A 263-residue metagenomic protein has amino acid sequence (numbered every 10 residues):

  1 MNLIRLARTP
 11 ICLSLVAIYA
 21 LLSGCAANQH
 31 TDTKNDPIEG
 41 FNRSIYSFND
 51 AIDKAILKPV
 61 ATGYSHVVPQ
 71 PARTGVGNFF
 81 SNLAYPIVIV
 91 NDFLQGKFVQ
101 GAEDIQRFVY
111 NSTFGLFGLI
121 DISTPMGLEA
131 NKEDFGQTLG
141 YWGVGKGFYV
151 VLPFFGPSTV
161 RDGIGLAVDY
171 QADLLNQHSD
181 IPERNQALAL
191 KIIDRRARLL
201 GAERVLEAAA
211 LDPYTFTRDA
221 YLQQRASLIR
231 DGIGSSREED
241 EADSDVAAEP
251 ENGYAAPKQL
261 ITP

Functional and structural regions predicted by a protein language model:
N2-S14: Bacterial N-terminal signal peptides that target proteins for export
Y19-L22: Bacterial Sec-type N-terminal signal peptides, specifically the leucine/valine-rich hydrophobic h-region
N28-Q29, W142-P263: A structured, mid-to-C-terminal "fold-capping" secondary-structure block
T33-L57, G63, S81: Post-signal peptide N-terminal segment of mature Sec-exported envelope proteins
V67-T74: Active-site flanking loop/helix segments enriched in acidic
G77-F79: Beta-rich strand-turn-strand
N82-V160: Mid-length scaffold segments of soluble, non-membrane domains
